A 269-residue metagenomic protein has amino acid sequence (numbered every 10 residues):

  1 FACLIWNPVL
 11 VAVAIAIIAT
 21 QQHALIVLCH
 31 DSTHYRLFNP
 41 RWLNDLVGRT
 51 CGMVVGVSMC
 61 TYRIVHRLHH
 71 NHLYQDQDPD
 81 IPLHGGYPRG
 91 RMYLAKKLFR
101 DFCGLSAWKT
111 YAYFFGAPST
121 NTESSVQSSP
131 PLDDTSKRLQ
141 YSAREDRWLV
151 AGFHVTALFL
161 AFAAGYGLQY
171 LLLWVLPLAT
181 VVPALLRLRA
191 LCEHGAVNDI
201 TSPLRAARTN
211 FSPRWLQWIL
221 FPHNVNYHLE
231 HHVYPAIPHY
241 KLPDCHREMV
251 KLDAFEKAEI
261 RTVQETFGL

Functional and structural regions predicted by a protein language model:
F1-T20, L28, M53-L172, H239-L269: Non-catalytic, topology-defining segments of multipass membrane proteins
W6-V9, S32-P40, P118, L191-D199: Membrane-interface elements of multi-pass transporters and channels
A19-C29, S58, L98, S106-T110 (+1 more regions): Transmembrane alpha-helical segments that form the membrane-embedded catalytic/substrate-channel core of multi-pass
L25-H34, Y62-Y74, R189-A196, F221-I237: Histidine-centered catalytic micro-motifs
L37-G56, D78-M92, K96, T201-L216: Juxtamembrane helix-capping/reentrant segments at transmembrane boundaries
E123, Q127-R138, L204-Y227: Active-site-proximal inter-transmembrane loops
V197-T201, V233-Y234, D244, V250-L252: Polar-ligand-bearing catalytic/cofactor-coordination segments of membrane-embedded or membrane-tethered inner-membrane
